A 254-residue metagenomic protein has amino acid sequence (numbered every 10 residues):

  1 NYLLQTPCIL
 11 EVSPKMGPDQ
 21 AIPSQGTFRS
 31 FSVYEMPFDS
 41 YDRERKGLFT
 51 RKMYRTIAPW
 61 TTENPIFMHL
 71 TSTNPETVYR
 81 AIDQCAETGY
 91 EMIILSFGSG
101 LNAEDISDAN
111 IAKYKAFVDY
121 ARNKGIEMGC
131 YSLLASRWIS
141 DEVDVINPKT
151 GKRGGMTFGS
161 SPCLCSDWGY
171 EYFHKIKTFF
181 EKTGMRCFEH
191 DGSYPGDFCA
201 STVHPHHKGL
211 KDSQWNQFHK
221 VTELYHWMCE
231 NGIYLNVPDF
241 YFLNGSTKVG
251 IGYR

Functional and structural regions predicted by a protein language model:
N1-D144, Y170: Conserved structural scaffold segments of CAZyme catalytic domains across common CAZy folds
S96-R254: Aromatic- and carboxylate-enriched substrate-binding clefts and catalytic-loop regions of carbohydrate-active enzymes
